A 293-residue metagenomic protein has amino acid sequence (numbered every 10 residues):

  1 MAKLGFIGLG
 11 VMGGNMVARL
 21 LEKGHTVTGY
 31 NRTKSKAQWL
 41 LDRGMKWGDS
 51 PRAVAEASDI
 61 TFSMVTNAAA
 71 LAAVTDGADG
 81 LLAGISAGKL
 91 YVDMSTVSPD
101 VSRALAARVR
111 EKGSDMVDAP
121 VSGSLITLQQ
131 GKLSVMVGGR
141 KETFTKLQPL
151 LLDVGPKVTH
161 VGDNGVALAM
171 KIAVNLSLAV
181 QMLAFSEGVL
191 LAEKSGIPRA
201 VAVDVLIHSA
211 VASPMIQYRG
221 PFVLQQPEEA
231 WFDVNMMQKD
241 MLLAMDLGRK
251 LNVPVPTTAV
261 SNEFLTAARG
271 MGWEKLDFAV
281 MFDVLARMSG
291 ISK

Functional and structural regions predicted by a protein language model:
M1-M64, K89, M94-S95, L125: NAD(P)+-binding Rossmann beta1-loop-alpha1 motif at the extreme N-terminus of oxidoreductases
L4, Y91, T96-L176: Rossmann-fold dinucleotide-binding core
M16-V17, K36, L105, L150 (+1 more regions): Hydrophobic residues within alpha-helices that form the first helical element adjacent to the glycine-rich loop
V27, W47, M116-V117, V158 (+2 more regions): Hydrophobic beta-strand scaffold residues
T33, N67, R140: Residues in the short beta-alpha loop(s) of Rossmann-like NAD(P)-binding domains
P51-D115: Rossmann-fold NAD(P) dinucleotide-binding segment
V166-S289: Helical "substrate-binding/catalytic lid" subdomain of Rossmann-like NAD(P)-dependent dehydrogenases/reductases
